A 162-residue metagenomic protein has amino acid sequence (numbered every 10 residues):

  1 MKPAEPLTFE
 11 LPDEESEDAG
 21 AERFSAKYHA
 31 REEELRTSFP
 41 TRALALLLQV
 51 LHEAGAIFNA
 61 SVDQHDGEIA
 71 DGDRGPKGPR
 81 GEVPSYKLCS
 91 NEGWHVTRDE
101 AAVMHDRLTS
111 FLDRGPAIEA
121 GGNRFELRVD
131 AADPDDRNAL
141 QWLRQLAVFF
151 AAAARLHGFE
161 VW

Functional and structural regions predicted by a protein language model:
M1-W162: Acidic (Asp/Glu-rich) sequence patches and key acidic residues that form negatively charged surfaces used
